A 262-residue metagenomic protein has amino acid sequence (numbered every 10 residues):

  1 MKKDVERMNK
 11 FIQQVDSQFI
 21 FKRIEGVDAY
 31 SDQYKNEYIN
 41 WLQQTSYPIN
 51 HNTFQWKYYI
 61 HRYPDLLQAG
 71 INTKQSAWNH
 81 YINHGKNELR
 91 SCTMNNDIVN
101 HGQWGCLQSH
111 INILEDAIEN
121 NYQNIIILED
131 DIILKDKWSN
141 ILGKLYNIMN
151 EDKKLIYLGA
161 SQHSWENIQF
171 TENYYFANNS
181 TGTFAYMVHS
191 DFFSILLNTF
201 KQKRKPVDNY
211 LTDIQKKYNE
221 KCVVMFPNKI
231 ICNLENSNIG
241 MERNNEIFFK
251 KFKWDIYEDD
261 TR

Functional and structural regions predicted by a protein language model:
M1-H51, Q55, H61-P64, N72-W78 (+3 more regions): An acidic/histidine-cluster motif and surrounding catalytic segment that typifies divalent-metal-assisted enzyme active
